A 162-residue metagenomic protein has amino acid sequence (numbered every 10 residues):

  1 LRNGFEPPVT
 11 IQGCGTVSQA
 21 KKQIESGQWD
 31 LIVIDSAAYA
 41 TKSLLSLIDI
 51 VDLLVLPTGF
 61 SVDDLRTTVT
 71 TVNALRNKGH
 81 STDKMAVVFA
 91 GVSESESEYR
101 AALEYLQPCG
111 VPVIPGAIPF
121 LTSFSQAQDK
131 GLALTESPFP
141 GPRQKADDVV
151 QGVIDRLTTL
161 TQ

Functional and structural regions predicted by a protein language model:
L1-V33, A38, K42, Q128-E136: P-loop/Walker-type NTP enzyme "switch/lid" segment
I34, L56, V87-F89: Structural beta-sheet core signal
T41-S61: Inter-motif core of Ras-like GTPase G domains
L65-D83: Conserved C-terminal guanine-recognition region of P-loop GTPase G domains, centered on the G4
S93, L103-L134: Beta-strand-loop-alpha "switch" segments that mediate conformational coupling across diverse proteins
S125-V150: Inter-lobe coupling/hinge region of RecA-like P-loop helicase motors
D148-Q162: C-terminal alpha-helix
